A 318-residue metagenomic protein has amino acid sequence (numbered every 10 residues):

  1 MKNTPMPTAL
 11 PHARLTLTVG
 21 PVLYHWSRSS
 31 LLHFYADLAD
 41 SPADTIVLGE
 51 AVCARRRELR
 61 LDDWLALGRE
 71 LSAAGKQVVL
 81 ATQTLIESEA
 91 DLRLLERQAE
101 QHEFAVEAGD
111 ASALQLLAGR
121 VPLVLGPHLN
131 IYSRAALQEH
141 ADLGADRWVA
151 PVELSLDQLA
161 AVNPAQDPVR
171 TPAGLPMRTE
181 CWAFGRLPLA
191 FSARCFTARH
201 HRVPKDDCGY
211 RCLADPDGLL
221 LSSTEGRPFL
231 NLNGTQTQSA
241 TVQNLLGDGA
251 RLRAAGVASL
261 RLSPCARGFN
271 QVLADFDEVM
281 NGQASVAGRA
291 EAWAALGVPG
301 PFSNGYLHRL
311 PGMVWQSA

Functional and structural regions predicted by a protein language model:
K2-I131, A135, E139, V149-A318: Active-site pocket-lining/capping segments in soluble small-molecule metabolic enzymes
D142: Active-site neighborhood of glycoside hydrolase catalytic domains
